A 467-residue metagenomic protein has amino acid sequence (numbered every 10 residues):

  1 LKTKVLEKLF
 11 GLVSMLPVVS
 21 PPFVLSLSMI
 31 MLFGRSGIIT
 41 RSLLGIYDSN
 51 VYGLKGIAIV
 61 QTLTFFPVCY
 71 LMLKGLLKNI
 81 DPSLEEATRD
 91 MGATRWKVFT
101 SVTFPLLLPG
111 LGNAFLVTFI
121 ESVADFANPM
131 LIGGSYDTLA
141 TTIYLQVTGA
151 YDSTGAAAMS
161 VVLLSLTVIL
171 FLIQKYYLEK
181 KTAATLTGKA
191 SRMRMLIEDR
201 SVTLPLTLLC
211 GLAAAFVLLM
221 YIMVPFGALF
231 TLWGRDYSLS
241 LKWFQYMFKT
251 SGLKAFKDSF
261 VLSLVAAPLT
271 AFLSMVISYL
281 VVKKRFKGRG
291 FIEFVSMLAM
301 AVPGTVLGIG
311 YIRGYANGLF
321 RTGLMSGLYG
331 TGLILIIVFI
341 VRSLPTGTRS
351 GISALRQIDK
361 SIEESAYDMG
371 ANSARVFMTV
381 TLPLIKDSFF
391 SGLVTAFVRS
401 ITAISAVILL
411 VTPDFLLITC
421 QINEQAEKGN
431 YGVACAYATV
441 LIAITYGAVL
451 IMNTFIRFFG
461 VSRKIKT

Functional and structural regions predicted by a protein language model:
L1-K78, L106-F126, A158-K175, V202-L232 (+5 more regions): Membrane-water interface segments at the C-terminal ends of transmembrane alpha-helices in multi-pass inner-membrane
L77-D81, E86-L107, K284, E364-I385 (+1 more regions): Short helix-to-coil transition segments within interhelical loops that connect adjacent transmembrane helices
L84, K180-K189, R321-T322, K360-I362 (+1 more regions): Short, Lys/Arg-enriched, Gly/Pro-containing loop segments at transmembrane-helix junctions of multi-pass membrane
E86, T94, K181-I197, W233-M247: Juxtamembrane inter-helical linkers in multi-pass membrane proteins
D125-A150, W233-Y237, I404-Y431, K464-T467: Glycine-rich helix-loop "coupling/hinge" segments at transmembrane-helix boundaries in multipass transporters
T141-L166: Helix-loop-helix hairpin linking two adjacent transmembrane segments in secondary transporters
L172-L209, K464-T467: Alpha-helical transmembrane segments of integral membrane proteins
